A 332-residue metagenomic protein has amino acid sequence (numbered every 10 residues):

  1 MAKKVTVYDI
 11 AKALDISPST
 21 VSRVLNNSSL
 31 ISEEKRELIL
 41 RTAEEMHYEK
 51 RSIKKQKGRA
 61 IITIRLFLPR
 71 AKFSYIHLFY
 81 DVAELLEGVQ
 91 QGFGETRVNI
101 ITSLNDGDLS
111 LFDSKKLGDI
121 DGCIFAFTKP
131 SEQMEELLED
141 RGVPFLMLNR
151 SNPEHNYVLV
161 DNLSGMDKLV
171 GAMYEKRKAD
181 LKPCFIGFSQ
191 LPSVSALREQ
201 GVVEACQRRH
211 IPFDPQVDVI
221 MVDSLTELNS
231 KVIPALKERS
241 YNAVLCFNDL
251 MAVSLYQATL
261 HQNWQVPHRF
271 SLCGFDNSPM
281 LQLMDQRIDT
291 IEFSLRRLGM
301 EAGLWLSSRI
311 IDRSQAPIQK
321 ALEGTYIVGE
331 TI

Functional and structural regions predicted by a protein language model:
M1-A2, I61-G171, P234: Alpha-helical recognition/docking segments in bacterial nutrient-uptake and carbohydrate-utilization systems
M1-G58: N-terminal helix-turn-helix DNA-binding module of bacterial transcription factors
M46, I120, A179-L181, S240-Y241 (+1 more regions): Short, high-confidence coil segments that cap the C-terminus of an alpha-helix and link into the following beta-strand
T63-F67, C184, C273: Short, well-ordered beta-strand segments
A71-D81, T102-D108, V158-K168, F185-K231 (+4 more regions): Hinge/beta->alpha junction and helix N-cap segments in small-molecule ligand-binding domains
L181-K182, F213-V217, V266-S271: Short acidic capping loops at alpha-helix termini that bridge into adjacent secondary structure
N229-I332: Flexible loop/turn connectors
